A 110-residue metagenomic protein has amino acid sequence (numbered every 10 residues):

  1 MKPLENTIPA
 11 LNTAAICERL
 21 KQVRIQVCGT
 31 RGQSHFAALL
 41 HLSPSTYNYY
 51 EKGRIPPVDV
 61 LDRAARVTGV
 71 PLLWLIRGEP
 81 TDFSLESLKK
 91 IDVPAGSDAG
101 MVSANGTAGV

Functional and structural regions predicted by a protein language model:
M1-G29: A short, Lys/Arg-rich alpha-helix, primarily the initiator
E18, Q22, A38, Y49 (+1 more regions): DNA-binding alpha-helical recognition surfaces that contact promoter or target DNA
R24, A37, A65: The alpha-helix within a helix-turn-helix
V27-Y49: Short alpha-helical DNA-recognition segment
E51, T68, I76-E79: DNA major-groove recognition helix of helix-turn-helix
D59-W74: DNA major-groove recognition helix of helix-turn-helix/homeodomain DNA-binding modules
F83-V110: Interfacial/linker helices and their anchor residues that mediate assembly or domain coupling
